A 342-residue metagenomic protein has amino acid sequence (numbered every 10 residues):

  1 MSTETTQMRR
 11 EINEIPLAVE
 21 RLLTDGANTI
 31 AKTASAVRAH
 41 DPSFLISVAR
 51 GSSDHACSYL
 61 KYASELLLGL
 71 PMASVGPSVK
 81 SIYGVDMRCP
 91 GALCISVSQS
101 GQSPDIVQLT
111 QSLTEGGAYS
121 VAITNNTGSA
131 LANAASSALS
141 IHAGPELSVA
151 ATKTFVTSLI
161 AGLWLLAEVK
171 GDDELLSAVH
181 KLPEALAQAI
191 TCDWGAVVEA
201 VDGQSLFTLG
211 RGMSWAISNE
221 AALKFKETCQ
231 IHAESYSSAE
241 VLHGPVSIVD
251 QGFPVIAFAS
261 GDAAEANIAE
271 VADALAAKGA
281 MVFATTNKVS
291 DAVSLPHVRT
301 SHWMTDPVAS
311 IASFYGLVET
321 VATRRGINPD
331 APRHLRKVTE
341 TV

Functional and structural regions predicted by a protein language model:
E4-P42, S137-P254, A264, G326-V342: Active-site phosphate/pyrophosphate-binding segments
V19, Y59-Y62, W194, F314: Tryptophan-centered motif/residue detector
N28-A31, R38-E184, R211, F258-M304 (+2 more regions): Glycine-rich phosphate-binding loops that contact phosphosugars or nucleotide phosphates
A221, A269-V271, S310, R333: Composition- and surface-driven signal marking solvent-exposed, interaction-prone regions in large proteins
T300-V342: Generic C-terminus detector
